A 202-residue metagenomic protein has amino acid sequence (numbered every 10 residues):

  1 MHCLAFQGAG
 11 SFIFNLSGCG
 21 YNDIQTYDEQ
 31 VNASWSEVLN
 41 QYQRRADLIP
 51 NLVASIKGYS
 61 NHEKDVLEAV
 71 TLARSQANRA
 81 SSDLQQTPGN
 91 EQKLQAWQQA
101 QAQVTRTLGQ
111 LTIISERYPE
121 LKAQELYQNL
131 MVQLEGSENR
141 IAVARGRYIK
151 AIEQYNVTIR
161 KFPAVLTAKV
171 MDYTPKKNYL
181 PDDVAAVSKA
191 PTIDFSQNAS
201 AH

Functional and structural regions predicted by a protein language model:
M1-S17: Sec-dependent bacterial lipoprotein signal peptides
F12-H202: A helix-centric hydrophobic-segment signal that preferentially recognizes long, alpha-helical stretches used
